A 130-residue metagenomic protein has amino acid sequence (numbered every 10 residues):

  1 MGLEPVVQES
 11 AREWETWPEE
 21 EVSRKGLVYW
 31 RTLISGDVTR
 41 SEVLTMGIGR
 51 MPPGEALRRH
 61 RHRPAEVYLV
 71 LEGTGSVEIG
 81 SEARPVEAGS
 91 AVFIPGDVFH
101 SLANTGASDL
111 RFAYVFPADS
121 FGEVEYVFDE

Functional and structural regions predicted by a protein language model:
M1-V43, V124-E130: A short, N-terminal "cap"/entry segment at the start of jelly-roll beta-barrel domains of the cupin/DSBH fold
W30-S35, M46-H62: Conserved short histidine dyad/triad with adjacent acidic residue
R31, V77-I79, F112: Short hydrophobic/aromatic-rich beta-strand segments that constitute the beta-sheet cores of beta-sandwich/beta-barrel
V38-E42, M51-G54, T74-S76, A118-G122: Short, charged/polar surface micro-motifs in flexible loops or helix N-caps
I48-P52, R61-V77, V115: Short, conserved beta-strand element in jelly-roll/cupin
P53, R63-P64, E82, V98-F99 (+1 more regions): A generic "binding-loop/recognition-motif" signal
S81-G96: Short acidic-glycine-tyrosine-enriched beta hairpin
G96-F121: Ligand-binding loop in jelly-roll beta-barrel domains
